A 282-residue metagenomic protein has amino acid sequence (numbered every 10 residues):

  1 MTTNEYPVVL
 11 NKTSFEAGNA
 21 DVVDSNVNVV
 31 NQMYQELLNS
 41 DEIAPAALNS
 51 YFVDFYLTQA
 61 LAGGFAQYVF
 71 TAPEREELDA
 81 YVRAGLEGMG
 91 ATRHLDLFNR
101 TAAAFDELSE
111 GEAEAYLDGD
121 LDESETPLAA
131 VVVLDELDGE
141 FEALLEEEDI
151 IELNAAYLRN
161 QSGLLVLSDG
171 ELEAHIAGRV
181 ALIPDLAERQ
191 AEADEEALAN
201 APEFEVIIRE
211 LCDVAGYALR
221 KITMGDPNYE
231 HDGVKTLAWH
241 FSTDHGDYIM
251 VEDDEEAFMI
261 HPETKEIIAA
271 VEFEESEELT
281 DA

Functional and structural regions predicted by a protein language model:
M1-A46: Membrane topogenic helices and adjacent juxtamembrane segments
E16, F105-E173, P262-E266, V271-D281: Acidic, Ser/Thr/Gly/Pro-rich intrinsically disordered interaction regions
N39-L128, V132: Core of folded catalytic or high-affinity ligand/protein-binding domains in predominantly eukaryotic proteins
G64-Y68, H94, D106-A113, D149 (+4 more regions): Residue-level signal for secondary-structure boundary elements
R179: Catalytic cores of secreted/periplasmic lytic hydrolases that degrade extracellular macromolecules
I183-A238: Short Lys/Arg-enriched alpha/beta "domain-start" segment
T223-A282: Extended, charged low-complexity segments that frequently continue into or abut oligomerization scaffolds
